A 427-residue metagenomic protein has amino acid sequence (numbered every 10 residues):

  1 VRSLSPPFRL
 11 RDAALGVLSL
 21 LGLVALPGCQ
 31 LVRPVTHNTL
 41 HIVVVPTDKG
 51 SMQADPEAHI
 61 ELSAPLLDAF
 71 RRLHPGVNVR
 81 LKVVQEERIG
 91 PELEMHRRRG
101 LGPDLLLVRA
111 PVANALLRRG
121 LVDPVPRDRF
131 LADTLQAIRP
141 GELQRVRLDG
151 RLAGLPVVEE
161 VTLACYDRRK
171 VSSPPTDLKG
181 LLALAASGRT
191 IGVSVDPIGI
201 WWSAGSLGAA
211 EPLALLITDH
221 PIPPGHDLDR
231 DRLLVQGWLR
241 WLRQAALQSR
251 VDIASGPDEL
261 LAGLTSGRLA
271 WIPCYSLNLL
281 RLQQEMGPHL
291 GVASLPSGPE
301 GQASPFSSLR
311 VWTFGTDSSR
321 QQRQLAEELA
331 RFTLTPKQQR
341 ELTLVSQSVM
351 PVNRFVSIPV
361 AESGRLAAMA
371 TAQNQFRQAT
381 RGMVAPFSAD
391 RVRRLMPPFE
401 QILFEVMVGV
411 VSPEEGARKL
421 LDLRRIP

Functional and structural regions predicted by a protein language model:
L23-V112, L423-P427: Conserved N-terminal structural module of periplasmic/extracytoplasmic solute-binding proteins
D104-L107, A270-Y275, G291: Paired acidic/hydrophobic, glycine-rich loop segments that form the ligand-binding mouth/hinge of periplasmic-binding
A110-L163, S173, G291-A293: Hinge/lid segment of periplasmic solute-binding proteins
A113-L116, T265, P273-H289: A ligand-binding cleft/hinge motif common to bilobed small-molecule-binding domains
A153-V157, T162, G180-D227, L269: Extracytoplasmic/periplasmic solute-binding protein
H220-A254: Glycine-centered hinge/linker elements that transmit conformational signals in sensory and ligand-binding systems
Q283-V349, V384, R425: Extracytoplasmic/periplasmic substrate-recognition and gating elements
L344-P397, E405: Long, aromatic- and glycine/proline-rich binding clefts that accommodate carbohydrate-like moieties
